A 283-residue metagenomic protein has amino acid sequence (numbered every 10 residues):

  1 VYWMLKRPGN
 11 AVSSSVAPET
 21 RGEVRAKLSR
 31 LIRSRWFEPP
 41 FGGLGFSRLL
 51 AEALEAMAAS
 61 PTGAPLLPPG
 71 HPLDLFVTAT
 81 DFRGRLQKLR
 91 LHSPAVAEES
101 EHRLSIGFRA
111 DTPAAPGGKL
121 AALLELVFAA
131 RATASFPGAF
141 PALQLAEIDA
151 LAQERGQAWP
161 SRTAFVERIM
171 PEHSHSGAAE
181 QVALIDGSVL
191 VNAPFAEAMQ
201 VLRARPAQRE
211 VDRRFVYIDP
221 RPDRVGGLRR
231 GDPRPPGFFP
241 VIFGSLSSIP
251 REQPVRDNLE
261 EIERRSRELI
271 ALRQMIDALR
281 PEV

Functional and structural regions predicted by a protein language model:
V1-V283: Patatin-like phospholipase
